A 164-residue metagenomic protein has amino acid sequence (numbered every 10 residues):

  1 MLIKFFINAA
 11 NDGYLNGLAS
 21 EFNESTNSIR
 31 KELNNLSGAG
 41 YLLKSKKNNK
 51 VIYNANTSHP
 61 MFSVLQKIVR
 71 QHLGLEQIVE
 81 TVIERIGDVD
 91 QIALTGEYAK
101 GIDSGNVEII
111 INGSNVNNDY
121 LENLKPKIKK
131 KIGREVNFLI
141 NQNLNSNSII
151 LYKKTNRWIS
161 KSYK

Functional and structural regions predicted by a protein language model:
L2-N34, G38-I86, Y98-S104, S114-K164: Catalytic core of pol beta-like nucleotidyltransferases
I92-Y98: Short helix-loop-helix/strand-helix junction enriched in hydrophobic and basic residues
